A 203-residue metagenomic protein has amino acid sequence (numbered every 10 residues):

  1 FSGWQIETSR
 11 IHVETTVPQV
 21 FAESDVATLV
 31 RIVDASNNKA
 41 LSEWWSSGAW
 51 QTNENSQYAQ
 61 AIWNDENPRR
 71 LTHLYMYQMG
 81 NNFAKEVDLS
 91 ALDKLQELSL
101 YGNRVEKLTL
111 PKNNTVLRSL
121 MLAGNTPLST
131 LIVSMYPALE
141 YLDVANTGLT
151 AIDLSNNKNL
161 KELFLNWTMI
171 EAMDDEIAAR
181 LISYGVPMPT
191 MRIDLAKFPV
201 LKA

Functional and structural regions predicted by a protein language model:
F1, N114, S119, A123-N125 (+4 more regions): A charged, solvent-exposed segment within the mature domains of Sec-exported extracytoplasmic proteins
F1-E97, T115, P137, K158 (+1 more regions): N-terminal capping/linker segments that flank leucine-rich repeat
N53-Q57, G102, A123-G124, V144-N146: Short amphipathic alpha-helical surface micro-motifs
Y75, D88, S99, T109 (+6 more regions): Conserved positional slot within leucine-rich repeat
N81-N82, N103, N125-T126, T147 (+1 more regions): Consensus "Asn ladder" position of solenoid repeat domains
A84-K85, E106, L128-S129, L149-T150 (+2 more regions): Leucine-rich repeat
A91, E97-N125: Right-handed parallel beta-helix
